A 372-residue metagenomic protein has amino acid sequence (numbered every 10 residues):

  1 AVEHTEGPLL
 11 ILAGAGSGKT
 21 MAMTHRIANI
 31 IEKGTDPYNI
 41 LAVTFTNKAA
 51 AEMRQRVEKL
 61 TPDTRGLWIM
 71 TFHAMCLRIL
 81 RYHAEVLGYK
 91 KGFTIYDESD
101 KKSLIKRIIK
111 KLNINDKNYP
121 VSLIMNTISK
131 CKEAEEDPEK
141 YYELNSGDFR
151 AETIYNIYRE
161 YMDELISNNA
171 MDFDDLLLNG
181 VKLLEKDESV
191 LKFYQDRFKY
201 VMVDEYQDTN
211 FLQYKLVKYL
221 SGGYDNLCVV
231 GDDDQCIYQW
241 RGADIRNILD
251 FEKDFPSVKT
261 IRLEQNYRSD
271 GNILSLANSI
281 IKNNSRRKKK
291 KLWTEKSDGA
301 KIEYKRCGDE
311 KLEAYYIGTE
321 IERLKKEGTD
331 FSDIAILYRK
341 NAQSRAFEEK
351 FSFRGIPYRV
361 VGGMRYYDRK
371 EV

Functional and structural regions predicted by a protein language model:
A1-V43, N47-A49, M202-V203, Q207-V372: Conserved motor-region signature of P-loop NTPase helicases/translocases
E6-P8, G14-S17, A28-Y200, D225 (+4 more regions): A basic/glycine-biased coupling hinge at the interface between accessory DNA-binding modules
